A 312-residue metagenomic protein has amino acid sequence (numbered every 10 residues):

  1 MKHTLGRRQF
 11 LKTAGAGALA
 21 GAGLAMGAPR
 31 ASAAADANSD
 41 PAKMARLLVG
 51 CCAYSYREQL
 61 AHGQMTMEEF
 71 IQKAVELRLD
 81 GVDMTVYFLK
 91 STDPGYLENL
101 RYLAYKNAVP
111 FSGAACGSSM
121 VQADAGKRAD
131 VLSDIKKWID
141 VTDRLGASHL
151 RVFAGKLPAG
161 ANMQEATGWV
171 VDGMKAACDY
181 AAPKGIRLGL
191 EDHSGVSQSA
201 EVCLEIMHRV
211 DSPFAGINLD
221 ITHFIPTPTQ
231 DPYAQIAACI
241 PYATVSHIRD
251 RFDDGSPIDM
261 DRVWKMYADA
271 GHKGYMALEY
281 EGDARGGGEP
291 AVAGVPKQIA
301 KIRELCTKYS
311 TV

Functional and structural regions predicted by a protein language model:
K2-L77, S197-V312: Histidine-acidic metal/acid-base catalytic patches
A14-M26, A35-K43, E98-C116, M120-I217 (+2 more regions): Active-site acidic/histidine proton-transfer and metal-coordination neighborhood in alpha/beta enzyme cores
C52-Y56, T85-Y87, G117: Acidic/polar N-terminal loop/beta-strand segments that form early-domain functional surfaces
G63-Q64, D93, R128-L132, T167-V170 (+2 more regions): A conditional alpha-helix N-cap/helix-loop micro-motif detector
M67-E68, T92-A104: Glycine-rich, positively charged N-terminal anion/phosphate-binding segment
R78-S91: N-terminal substrate-binding region of glycoside hydrolase catalytic domains
D83-V86, L188-D192, L219, H247-I248: Short catalytic-loop micro-motif centered on adjacent basic/acidic residues
